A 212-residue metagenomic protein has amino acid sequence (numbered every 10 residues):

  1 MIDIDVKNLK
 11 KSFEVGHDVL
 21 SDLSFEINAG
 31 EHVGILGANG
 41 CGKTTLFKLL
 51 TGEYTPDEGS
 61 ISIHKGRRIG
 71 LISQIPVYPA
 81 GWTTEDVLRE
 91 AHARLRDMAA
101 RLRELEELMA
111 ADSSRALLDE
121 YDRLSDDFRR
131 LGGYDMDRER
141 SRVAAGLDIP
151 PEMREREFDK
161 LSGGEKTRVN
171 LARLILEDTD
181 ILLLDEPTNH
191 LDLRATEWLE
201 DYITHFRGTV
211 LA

Functional and structural regions predicted by a protein language model:
M1-A212: ABC ATP-binding cassette signature C-motif
